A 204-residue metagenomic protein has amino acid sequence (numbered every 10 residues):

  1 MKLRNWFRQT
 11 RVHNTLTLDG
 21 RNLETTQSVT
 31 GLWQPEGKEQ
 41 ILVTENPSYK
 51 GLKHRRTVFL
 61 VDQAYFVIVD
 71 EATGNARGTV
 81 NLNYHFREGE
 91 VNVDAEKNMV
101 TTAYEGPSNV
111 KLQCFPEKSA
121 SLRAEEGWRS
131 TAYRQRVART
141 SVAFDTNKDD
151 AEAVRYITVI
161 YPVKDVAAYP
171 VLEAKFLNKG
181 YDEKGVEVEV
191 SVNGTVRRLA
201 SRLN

Functional and structural regions predicted by a protein language model:
M1-N204: CBM-like, beta-strand-rich accessory domains located in the C-terminal region of large, secreted polysaccharide-active
